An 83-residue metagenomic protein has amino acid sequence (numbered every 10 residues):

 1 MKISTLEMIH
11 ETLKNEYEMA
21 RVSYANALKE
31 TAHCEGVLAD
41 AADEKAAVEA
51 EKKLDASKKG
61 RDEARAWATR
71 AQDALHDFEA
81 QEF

Functional and structural regions predicted by a protein language model:
M1, M8, S23, H33 (+3 more regions): N-terminal functional modules and adjacent low-complexity/disordered segments of proteins
M1-L28: Short, charge/polar-rich alpha-helical segments
M1-T5, V37-A39, A80-F83: A short, terminal or domain-edge coil/loop segment
V22-A56: Short E/K-rich amphipathic alpha-helical oligomerization segments
Y24, K53-F83: Amphipathic alpha-helical coiled-coil segments
